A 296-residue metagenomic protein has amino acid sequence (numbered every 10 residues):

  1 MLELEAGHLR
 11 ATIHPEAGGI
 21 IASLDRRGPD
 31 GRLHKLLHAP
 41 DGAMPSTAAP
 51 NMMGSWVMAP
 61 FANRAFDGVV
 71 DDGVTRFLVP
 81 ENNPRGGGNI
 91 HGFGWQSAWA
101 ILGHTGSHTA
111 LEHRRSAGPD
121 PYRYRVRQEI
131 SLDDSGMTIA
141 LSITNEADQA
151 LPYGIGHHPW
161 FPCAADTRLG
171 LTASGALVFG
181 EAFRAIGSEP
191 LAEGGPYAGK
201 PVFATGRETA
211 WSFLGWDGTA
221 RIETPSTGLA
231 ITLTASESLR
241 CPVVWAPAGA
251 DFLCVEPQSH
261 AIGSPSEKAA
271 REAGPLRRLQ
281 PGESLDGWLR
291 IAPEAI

Functional and structural regions predicted by a protein language model:
E3-E5, T75, P80-D134: Extended, loop-rich substrate-binding clefts of extracytoplasmic carbohydrate-active enzymes
L4, A11, P15, H113-Y153 (+1 more regions): Acidic, contiguous internal or C-terminal segments within carbohydrate-active enzymes that form a structured patch used
R10-R76, N82: Acidic-aromatic substrate-binding/catalytic surfaces of carbohydrate-active enzymes
R27-G31, V70-T75, L102-H108, S131-G136 (+4 more regions): A short, structured loop/turn motif at beta-sheet edges
V70-L78, L141, R277-E294: Short Pro-Gly-centered flexible turn/kink motifs
V79, L151-P152, W160-S236: Active-site/ligand-binding surface loops and adjacent short beta/alpha elements that line catalytic pockets across
T224-I262: Glycine-rich active-site loops that engage anionic ligands at enzyme catalytic sites
C254-L276: A conserved acidic, glycine/proline-rich C-terminal tail/linker
